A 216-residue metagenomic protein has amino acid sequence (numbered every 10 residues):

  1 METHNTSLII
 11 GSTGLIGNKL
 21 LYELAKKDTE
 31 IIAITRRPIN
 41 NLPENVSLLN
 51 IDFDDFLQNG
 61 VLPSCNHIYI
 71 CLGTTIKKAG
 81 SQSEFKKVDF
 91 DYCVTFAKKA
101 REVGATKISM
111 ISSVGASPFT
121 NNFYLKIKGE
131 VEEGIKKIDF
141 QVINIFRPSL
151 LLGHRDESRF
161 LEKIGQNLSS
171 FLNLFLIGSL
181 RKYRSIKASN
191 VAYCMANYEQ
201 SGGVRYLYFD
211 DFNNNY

Functional and structural regions predicted by a protein language model:
E2-K27: N-terminal Rossmann NAD(P)H-binding glycine-rich loop of SDR-like oxidoreductase domains
T6, N66-H67, K107: Structural motif
L15, I32, K87-V88, V94-E132 (+2 more regions): Conserved Rossmann-fold NAD(P)-dependent oxidoreductase catalytic core, especially the SDR/UDP-sugar
N18, Y22-K26, K98, E102 (+4 more regions): Short, well-ordered alpha-helices that flank and scaffold nucleotide-derived cofactor binding pockets
I34-P38: N-terminal Rossmann-fold cofactor-binding loop
N45-T95, K99-E102: NAD(P)H-binding glycine-rich loop region in Rossmannoid oxidoreductase-like domains and their noncatalytic homologs
L72, S109-S112, S149: Active-site beta-alpha turn of Rossmann-fold NAD(P)-dependent dehydrogenases/reductases
F119-R205, N215: Oxidoreductase cofactor-interface core, primarily capturing Rossmann-like NAD(P)-dependent enzymes
